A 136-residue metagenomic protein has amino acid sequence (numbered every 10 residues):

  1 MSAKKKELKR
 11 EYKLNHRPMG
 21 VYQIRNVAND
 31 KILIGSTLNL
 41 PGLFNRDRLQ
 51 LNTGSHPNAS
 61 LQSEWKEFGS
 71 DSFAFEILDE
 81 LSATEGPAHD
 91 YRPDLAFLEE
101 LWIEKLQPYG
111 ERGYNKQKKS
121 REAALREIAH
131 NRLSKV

Functional and structural regions predicted by a protein language model:
S2-I34, L38-A129: Structure-specific nucleic-acid interaction/processing domains
L133-V136: Short acidic DE-rich linear segments
